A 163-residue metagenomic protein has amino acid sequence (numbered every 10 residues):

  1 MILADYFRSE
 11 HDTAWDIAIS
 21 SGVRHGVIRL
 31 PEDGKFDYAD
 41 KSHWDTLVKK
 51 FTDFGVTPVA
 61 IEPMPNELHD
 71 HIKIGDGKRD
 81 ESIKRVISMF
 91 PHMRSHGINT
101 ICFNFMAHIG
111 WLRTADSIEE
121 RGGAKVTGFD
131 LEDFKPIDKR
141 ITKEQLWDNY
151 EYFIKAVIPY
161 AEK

Functional and structural regions predicted by a protein language model:
Y6-E10, R29-D33, P63-N66, F105-H108: Active-site beta-loop-alpha junctions enriched in small/polar residues
F7-S20, D40, L47, E81-P91 (+1 more regions): Short, acidic/polar
D12-K35: N-terminal ordered "arm"
A18, G26, F51, M93 (+1 more regions): Conserved, mostly hydrophobic/aromatic
G26-V27, A60, C102: Conserved beta-strand positions in the central sheet of alpha/beta enzyme cores
R29-T46, A107-L112: Glycine-rich, proline-tolerant flexible connector loops at the mouths of alpha/beta enzymes
Y38-G55, G77: Aromatic-lined substrate-binding rim segments of carbohydrate-active enzymes
I72-K163: Active-site acidic/histidine proton-transfer and metal-coordination neighborhood in alpha/beta enzyme cores
